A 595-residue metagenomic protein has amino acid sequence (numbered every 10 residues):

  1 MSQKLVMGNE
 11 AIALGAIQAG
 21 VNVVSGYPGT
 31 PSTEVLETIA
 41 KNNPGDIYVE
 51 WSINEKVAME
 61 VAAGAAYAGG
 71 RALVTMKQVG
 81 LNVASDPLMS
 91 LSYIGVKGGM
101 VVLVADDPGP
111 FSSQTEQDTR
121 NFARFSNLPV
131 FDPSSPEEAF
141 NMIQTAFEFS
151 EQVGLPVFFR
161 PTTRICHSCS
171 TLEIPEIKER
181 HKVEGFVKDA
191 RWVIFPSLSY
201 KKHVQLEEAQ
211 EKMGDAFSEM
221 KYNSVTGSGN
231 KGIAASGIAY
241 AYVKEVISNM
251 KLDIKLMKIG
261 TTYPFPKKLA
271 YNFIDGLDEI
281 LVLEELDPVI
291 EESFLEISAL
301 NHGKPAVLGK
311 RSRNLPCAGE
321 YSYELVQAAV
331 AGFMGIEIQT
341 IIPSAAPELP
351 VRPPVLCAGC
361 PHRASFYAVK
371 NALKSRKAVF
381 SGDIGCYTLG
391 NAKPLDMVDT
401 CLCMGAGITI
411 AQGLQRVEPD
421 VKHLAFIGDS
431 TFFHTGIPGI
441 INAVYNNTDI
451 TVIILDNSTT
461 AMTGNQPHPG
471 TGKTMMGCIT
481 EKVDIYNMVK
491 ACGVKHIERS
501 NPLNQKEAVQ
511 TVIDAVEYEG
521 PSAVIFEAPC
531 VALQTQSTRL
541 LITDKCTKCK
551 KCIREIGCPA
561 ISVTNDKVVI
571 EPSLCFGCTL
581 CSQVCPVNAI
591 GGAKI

Functional and structural regions predicted by a protein language model:
M1-P136, R164, V225-N230, A299-V421: Thiamine diphosphate
S2-N9, A19, P133-L356, P361-H362 (+4 more regions): Flexible, low-complexity linker and terminal segments
V35-T38, V61-A63, A84-L88, P110-Q117 (+15 more regions): Short acidic, glycine/serine/threonine-rich loops at helix termini
T38-G45, E245-L256, R376, N487-G493: Short helix-loop-beta junction
P44-S52, I94-A105, V187-K188, Y445-S458 (+1 more regions): A glycine-rich helix N-cap at a beta->alpha junction
D107-P156, T162, D189, S197 (+4 more regions): Conserved thiamine diphosphate
N391-I525, T535-Q536: Thiamine diphosphate
